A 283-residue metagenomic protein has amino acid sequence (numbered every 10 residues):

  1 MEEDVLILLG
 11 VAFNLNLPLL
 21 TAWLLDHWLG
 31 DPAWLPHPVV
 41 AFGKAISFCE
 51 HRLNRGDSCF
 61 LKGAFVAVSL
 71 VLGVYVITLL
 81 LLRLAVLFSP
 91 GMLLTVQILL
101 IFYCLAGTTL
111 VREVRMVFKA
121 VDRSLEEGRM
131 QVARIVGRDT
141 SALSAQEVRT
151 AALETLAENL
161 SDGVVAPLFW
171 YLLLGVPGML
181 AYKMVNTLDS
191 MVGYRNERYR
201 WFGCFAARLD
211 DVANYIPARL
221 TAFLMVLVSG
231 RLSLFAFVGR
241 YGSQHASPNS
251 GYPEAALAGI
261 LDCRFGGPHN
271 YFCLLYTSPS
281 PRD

Functional and structural regions predicted by a protein language model:
E2-V86: N-terminal transmembrane signal-anchor/hairpin module of polytopic inner-membrane proteins
A12, P18-L19, T95-F102, F169-Y182: Membrane-embedded alpha-helical segments that form the functional core of polytopic membrane enzymes, especially those
P18-A33, M92-A120: Hydrophobic alpha-helical membrane-embedded segments
L25-D31, A181-A213: Acidic (Asp/Glu-rich) catalytic motifs at the cytosolic membrane interface
D26, Y276-D283: Conserved small/polar residues in nucleotide/adenosyl-binding loops
V39, G43-I46, E50, R129 (+5 more regions): Membrane-interacting alpha-helical segments
H51-L79, R134, V148-E158, A166 (+4 more regions): Multi-pass membrane catalytic core of lipid/isoprenoid biosynthesis enzymes
V111-V176, T187-E197, C204, L232-S278: Polar-ligand-bearing catalytic/cofactor-coordination segments of membrane-embedded or membrane-tethered inner-membrane
